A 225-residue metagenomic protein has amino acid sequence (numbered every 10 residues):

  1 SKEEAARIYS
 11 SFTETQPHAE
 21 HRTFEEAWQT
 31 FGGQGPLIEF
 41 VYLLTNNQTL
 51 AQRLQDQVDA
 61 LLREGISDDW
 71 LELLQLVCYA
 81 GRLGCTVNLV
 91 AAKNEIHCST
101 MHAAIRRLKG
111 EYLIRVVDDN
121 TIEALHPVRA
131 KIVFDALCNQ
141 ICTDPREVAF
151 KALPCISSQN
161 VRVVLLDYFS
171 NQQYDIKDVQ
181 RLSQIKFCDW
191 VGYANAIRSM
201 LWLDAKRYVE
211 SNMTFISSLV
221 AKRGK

Functional and structural regions predicted by a protein language model:
K2-C85: Amphipathic alpha-helical "lid/sensor" segments that cap RecA-like P-loop NTPase cores
A80-A221: C-terminal leucine-rich, beta-strand-based interaction scaffolds used for sensing/assembly
